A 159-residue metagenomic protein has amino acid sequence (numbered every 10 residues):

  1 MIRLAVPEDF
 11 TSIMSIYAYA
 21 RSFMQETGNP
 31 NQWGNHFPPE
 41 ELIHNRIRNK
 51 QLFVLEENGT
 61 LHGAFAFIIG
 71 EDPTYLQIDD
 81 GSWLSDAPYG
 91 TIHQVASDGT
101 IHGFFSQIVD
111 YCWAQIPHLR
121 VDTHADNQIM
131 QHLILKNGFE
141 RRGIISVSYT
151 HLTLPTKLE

Functional and structural regions predicted by a protein language model:
M1-S15: A short beta-loop-alpha structural element at the N-terminal edge of CoA-dependent acyl/N-acetyltransferase catalytic
R21-E41: Conserved GNAT-fold acetyl-CoA-binding loop/helix
A66-T100: Conserved acyl-donor/pantetheine-binding loop and adjacent beta-alpha core of acyl/acetyltransferases and related
T100-A114, Q131-H132, K136: Conserved acetyl-CoA-binding loop-helix of GNAT-fold acetyltransferases
Q115-A125: Conserved GNAT acetyl-CoA-binding A-motif
D122, E140-Y149: Conserved catalytic-core motifs of GNAT/GCN5-like acyltransferases
D126-G143: Conserved active-site alpha-helix within GNAT-family acetyltransferase domains
T150-T156: Conserved small/polar residues in nucleotide/adenosyl-binding loops
